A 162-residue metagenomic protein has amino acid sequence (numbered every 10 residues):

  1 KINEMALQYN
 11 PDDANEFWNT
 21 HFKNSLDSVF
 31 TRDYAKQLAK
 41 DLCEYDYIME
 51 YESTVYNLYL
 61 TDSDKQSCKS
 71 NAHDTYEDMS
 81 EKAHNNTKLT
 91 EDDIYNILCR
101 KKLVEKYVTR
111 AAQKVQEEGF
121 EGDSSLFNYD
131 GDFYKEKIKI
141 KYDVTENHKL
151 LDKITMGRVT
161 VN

Functional and structural regions predicted by a protein language model:
K1-E91: N-terminal targeting/tethering segments
E81-N162: PPIase-associated folding chaperone regions across multiple families
